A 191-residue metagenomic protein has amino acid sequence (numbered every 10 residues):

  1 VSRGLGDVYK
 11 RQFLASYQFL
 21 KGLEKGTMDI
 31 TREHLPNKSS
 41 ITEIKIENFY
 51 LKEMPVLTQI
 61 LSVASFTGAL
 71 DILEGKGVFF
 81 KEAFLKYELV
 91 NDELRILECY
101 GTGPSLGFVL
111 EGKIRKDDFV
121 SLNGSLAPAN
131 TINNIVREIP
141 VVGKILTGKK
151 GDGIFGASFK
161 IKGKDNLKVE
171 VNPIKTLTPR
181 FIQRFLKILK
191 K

Functional and structural regions predicted by a protein language model:
V1-L5, Y9: Single conserved hydrophobic/aromatic residue that forms the stacking wall/gate of nucleotide- or nucleobase-binding
S2, M28-D29: Short alpha-helical segments and helix-capping/turn motifs at coil-helix boundaries
V8, T58-L61: Short secondary-structure boundary/capping segments
Y17-L23, D29-K38, T42, Q59-I60 (+1 more regions): Extended terminal
E47: Short edge-strand/loop segments of extracellular domains
Y50-K52, I132: Gram-negative outer-membrane beta-barrel proteins
